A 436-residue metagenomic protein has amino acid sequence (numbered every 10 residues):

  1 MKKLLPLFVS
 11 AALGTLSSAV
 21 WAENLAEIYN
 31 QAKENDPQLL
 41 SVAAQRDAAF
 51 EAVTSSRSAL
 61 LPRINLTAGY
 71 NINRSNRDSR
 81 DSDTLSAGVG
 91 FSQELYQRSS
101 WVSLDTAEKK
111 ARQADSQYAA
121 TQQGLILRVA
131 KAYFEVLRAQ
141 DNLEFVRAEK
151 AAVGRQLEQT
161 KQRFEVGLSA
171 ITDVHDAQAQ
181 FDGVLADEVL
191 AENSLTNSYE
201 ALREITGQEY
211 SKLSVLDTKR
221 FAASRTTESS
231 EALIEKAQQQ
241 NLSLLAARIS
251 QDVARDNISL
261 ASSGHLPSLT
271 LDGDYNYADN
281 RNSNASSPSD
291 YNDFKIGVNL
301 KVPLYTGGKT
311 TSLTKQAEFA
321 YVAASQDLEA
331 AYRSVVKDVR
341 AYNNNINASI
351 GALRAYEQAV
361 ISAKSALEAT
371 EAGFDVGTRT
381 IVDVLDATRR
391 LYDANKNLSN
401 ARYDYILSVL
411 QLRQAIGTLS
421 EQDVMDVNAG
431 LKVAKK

Functional and structural regions predicted by a protein language model:
K2-K3, G124-K236, Y342-N345, S349 (+1 more regions): Periplasmic alpha-helical coiled-coil/stalk elements that build and connect Gram-negative outer-membrane
V20-N65, E209-Y210, L216-D252, P303-L304 (+3 more regions): Bacterial Sec-pathway N-terminal export signals of envelope proteins
E27, T84-S86, K131, D176 (+2 more regions): Transmembrane beta-barrel architecture of outer-membrane proteins
N30-L40, D47-P62, V89-T106, S116-Q123 (+7 more regions): A glycine-/polar-enriched beta->alpha junction
S41-S56, T121, L125-F145, R155 (+5 more regions): Amphipathic alpha-helical coiled-coil segments
T67-L95, S99-S103, L216-S229, S259 (+2 more regions): Small/polar, glycine/serine/threonine/aspartate-rich low-complexity segments that form flexible
N397-K436: Acidic, low-complexity, intrinsically disordered peripheral segments
